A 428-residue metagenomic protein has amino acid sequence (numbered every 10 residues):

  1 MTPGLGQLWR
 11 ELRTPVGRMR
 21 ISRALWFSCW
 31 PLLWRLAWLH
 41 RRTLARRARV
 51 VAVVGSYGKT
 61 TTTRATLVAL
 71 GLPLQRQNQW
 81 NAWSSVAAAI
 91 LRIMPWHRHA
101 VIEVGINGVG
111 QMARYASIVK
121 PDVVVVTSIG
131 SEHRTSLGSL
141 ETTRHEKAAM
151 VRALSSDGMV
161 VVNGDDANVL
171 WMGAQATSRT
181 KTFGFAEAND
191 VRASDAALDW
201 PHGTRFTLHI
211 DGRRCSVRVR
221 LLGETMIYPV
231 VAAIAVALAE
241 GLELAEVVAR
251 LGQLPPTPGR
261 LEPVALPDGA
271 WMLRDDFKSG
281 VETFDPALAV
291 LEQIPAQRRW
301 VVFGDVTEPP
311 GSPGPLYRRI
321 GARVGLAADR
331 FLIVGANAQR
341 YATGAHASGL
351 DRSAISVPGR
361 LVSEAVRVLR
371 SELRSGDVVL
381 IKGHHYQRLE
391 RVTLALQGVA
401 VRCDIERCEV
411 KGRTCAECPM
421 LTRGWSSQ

Functional and structural regions predicted by a protein language model:
M1-W30, T177-R179, A235-Q428: ATP-dependent carboxylate-amine ligase
G6-G164, L170-A176, A395-E406, G412-Q428: Phosphate-binding loop of NTP-binding sites
A48, V125-W271, A296-R298, A322-G325 (+2 more regions): Acidic, Mg2+-coordinating active-site environments of NTP-dependent enzymes
G58, N81, N107, E132-T135 (+6 more regions): Glycine-/small-residue-rich active-site loops that bind phosphorylated ligands and cofactors
P73-Q79, F183-F185, S353-V357: Conserved RecA-like helicase motor-core motifs
R76-Q77, I102-E103, V219-R220, L273-R274 (+2 more regions): Thr-Gly-centered strand-to-loop micro-motif
A87, M112, L137-L140, D166 (+4 more regions): Conserved strand-to-helix beginnings and helix N-cap segments that scaffold or border functional pockets
V104, M112, G164, V230 (+3 more regions): Generic detector of well-ordered alpha-helical packing
